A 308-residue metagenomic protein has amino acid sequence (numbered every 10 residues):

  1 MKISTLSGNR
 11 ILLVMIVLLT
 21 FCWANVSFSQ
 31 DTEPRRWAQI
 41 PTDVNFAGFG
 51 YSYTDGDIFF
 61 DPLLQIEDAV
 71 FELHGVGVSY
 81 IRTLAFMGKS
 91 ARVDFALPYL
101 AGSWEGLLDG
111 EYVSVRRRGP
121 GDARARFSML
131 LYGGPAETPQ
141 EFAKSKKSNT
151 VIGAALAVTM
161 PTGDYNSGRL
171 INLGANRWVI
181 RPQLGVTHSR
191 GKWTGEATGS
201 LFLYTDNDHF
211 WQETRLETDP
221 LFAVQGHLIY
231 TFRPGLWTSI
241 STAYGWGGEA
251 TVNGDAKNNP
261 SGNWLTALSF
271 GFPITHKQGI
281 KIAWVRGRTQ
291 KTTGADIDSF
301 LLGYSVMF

Functional and structural regions predicted by a protein language model:
V26-G48, G133-T150: Outer-membrane beta-barrel biogenesis signature
N45-A47, A91-F95, A125, T150-L156 (+5 more regions): Transmembrane beta-strands of outer-membrane beta-barrel proteins
F49-Y51, V78-R82, A125-L131, L156 (+4 more regions): Residues on the lipid-exposed face of transmembrane beta-strands in outer-membrane beta-barrel proteins
G50-T54, A96-L100, L130, A157-P161 (+5 more regions): Outer-membrane beta-barrel pore domains and translocons
T54-G75, Y112-V113, S167-G174: Surface-exposed strand-loop-strand hairpins of Gram-negative outer-membrane beta-barrel proteins
D57-I58, G88-A91, G134-P135, K192-G195 (+2 more regions): Repeated loop/turn-to-beta-strand initiation elements of outer-membrane beta-barrel proteins
A101-E217, N259: Outer-membrane pore/translocation modules
W211-F308: Outer membrane beta-barrel transmembrane domains
